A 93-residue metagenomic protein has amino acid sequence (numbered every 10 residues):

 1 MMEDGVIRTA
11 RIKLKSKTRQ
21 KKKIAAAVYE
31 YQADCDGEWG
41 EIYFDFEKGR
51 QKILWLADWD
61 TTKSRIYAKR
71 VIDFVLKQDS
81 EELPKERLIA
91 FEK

Functional and structural regions predicted by a protein language model:
M1-S16: Short, basic/low-complexity N-terminal boundary segments at the transition from targeting/disordered tails
M2, Q32-D34, D79-E81: Homeobox/homeodomain signature
V6, E38-E41, R50: Intrinsically disordered, low-complexity regions
I12, A27-Y29, R70, E92: Short stretches within intrinsically disordered, low-complexity N-terminal or propeptide regions
K13, A26, W55-W59: Generic preference for well-ordered secondary structure
L14-F44: Amphipathic, interaction-prone secondary-structure segments
Y43-D45, G49-K93: Acidic, low-complexity intrinsically disordered segments
